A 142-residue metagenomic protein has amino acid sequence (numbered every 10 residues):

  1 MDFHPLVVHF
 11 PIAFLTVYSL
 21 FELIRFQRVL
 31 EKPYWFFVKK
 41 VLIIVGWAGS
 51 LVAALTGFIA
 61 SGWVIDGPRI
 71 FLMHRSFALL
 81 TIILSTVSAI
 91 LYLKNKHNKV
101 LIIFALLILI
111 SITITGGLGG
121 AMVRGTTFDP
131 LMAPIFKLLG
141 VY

Functional and structural regions predicted by a protein language model:
M1-Y142: Polytopic transmembrane helical bundles with strong interfacial aromatic enrichment
